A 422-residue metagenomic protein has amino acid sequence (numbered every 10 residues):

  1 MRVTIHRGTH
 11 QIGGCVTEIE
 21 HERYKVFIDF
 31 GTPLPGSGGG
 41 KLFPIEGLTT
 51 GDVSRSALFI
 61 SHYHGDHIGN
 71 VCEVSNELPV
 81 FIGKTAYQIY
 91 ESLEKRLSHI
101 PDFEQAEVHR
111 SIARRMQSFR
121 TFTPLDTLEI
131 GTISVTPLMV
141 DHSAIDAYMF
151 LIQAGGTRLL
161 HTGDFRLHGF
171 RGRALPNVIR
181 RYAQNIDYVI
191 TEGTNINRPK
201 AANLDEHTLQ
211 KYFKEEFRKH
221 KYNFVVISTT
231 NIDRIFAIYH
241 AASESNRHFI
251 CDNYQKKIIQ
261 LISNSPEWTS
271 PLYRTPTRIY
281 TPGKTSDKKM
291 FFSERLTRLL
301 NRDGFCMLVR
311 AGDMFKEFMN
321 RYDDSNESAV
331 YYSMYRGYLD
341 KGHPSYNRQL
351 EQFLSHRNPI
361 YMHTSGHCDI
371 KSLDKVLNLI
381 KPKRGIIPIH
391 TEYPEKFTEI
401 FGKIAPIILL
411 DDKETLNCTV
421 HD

Functional and structural regions predicted by a protein language model:
R2-F59, D66-D233, A237, E244 (+2 more regions): His/Asp/Glu-rich metal-coordinating catalytic cores of metallo-dependent phosphodiesterases/hydrolases acting on
Q11, E244, G283-D422: C-terminal regulatory/interaction regions
C15-V16, V71, L93, R234-H240 (+4 more regions): A short acidic (Asp/Glu
G36, Q88-E91, R198, K256-L261 (+2 more regions): Short, charged/polar "capping" segments at the starts of alpha-helices and the immediately preceding loops
D66, P124-L128, S143-I145, N231 (+4 more regions): Short acidic loop-to-helix transition motifs that present clustered carboxylates
L78-Q88, I190, H248-K257, Y331-R336 (+1 more regions): Short internal beta-strands
E107-T123, F249-S263, S270-D287, M334-G337 (+2 more regions): A generic structural motif
R198-E317, Y322-N326, Y331, I389: Hard-cation-handling environments
